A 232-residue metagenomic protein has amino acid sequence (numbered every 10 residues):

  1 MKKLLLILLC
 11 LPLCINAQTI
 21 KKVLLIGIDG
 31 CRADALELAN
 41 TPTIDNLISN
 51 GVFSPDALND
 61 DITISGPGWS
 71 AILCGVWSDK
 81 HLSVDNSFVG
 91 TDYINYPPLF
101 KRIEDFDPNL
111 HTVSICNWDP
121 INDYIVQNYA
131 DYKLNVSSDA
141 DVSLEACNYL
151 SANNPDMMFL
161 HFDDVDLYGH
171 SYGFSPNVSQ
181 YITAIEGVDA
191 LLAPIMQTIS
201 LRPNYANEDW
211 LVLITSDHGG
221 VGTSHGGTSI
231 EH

Functional and structural regions predicted by a protein language model:
M1-K21: Bacterial Sec-dependent N-terminal signal peptides
I20-R32, L47, I72, I103 (+4 more regions): Beta-strand elements within well-structured catalytic alpha/beta cores of enzymes that handle phosphate/sulfate esters
L24-L25, T43, G187-T228: Metal-dependent active-site segment of extracytoplasmic phospho-/sulfohydrolases and closely related
G30-A35, L58-N59, V84-T91, Y132-V136 (+2 more regions): Second-shell loop/turn segments in exported
D34-G68, V76: Short, structured active-site-proximal loop/turn typified by the sulfatase FGly-forming signature C/S-X-P-X-R
W69-G75, D79, T228-H232: Substrate-binding rim/cap in mid-to-C-terminal beta-strand-loop elements of soluble/periplasmic
K80-V142: Catalytic-site neighborhoods of secreted/periplasmic enzymes that process anionic sulfate/phosphate groups
N122-Y132, C147-P194: Active-site His/acidic residue clusters
